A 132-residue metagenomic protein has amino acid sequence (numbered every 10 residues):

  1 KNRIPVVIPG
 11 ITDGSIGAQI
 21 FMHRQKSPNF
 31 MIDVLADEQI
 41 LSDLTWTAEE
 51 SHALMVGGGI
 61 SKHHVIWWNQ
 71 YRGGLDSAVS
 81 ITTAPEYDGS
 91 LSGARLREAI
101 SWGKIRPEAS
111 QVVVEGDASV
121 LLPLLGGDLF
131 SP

Functional and structural regions predicted by a protein language model:
K1-T45, S51: Internal active-site segments that recognize and position negatively charged phosphoryl groups and nucleotide moieties
V6-G10, V56, S80: General beta-strand structural signal in soluble alpha/beta enzymes
T12-G14, G57-H63: Gly/Ser/Thr-rich loops at beta-strand to alpha-helix junctions that form or flank small-molecule/cofactor-binding
I32-V34, V56-G59: A short linear-motif detector with a strong N-terminal bias
E50, I60-K62, I66-P132: C-terminal functional extensions of proteins
